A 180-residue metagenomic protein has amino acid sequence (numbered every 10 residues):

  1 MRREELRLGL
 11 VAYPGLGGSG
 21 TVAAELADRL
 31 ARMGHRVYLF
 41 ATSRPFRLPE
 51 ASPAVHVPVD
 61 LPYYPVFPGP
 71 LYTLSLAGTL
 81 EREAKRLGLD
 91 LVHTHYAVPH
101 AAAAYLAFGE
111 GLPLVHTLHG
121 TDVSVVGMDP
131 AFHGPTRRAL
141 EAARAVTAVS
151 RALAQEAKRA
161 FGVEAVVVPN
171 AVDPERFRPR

Functional and structural regions predicted by a protein language model:
R7, R36-Y38, P113, A145 (+1 more regions): Residues at the starts of beta-strands that form the adenosine-phosphate
L10-G17, A23, D28-L74: N-terminal strand-loop element at the rim of the active site of nucleotide-sugar-dependent glycosyltransferases
Y13, L118-T121, P169-N170: Histidine-centered beta-alpha loop that forms part of the nucleotide-sugar donor binding/catalytic region in diverse
S43, A152, A171: Carbohydrate-associated surface elements
T73, L91-G111, L118: An aromatic- and histidine-rich active-site surface loop
E83-L89: Glycine-rich phosphate-binding loop signature in dinucleotide/nucleotide-binding domains
L89, A107, L112-P130, A142-A145: A short, histidine- and acid-enriched strand-loop-helix "catalytic/donor-clamping" loop that lines the nucleotide-sugar
V126-G127, V172-R180: Acidic anion/phosphate-binding donor-loop and adjacent secondary structure in glycosyltransferase catalytic cores
